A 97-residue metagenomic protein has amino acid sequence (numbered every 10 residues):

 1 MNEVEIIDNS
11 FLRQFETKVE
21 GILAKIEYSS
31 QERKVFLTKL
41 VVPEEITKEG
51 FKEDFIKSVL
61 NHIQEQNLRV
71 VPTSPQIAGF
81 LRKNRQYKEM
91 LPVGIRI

Functional and structural regions predicted by a protein language model:
N9-F11, Q31: Structural motif
R13-L23: Conserved beta-hairpin
I22-I26, V35: Glycine-rich phosphate/pyrophosphate-binding loop shared by adenosine-nucleotide-utilizing enzymes
S30-T38: A conserved beta-turn-beta hairpin within the catalytic core of GNAT-like acetyltransferases that forms part
V41-T47: A short, internal acetyl-CoA/4′-phosphopantetheine-binding micro-motif in the GNAT/acyltransferase core
T47-N61: Conserved acetyl-CoA-binding loop-helix of GNAT-fold acetyltransferases
H62-I97: C-terminal structural segments of small proteins and small subunits
